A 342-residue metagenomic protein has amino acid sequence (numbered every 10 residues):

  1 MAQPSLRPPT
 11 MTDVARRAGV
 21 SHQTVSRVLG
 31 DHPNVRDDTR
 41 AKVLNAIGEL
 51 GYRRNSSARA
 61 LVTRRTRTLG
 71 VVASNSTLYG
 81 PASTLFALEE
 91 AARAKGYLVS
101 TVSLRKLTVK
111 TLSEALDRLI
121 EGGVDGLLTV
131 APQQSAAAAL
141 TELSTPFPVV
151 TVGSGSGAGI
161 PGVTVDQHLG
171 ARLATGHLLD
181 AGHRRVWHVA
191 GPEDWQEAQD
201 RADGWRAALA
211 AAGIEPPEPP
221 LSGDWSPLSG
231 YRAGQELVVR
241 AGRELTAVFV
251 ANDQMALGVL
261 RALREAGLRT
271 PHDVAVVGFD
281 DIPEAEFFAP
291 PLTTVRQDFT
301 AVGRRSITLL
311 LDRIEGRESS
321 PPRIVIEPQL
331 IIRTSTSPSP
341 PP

Functional and structural regions predicted by a protein language model:
M1-P9, T68-G176, D180: Alpha-helical recognition/docking segments in bacterial nutrient-uptake and carbohydrate-utilization systems
M1-R67, P340-P342: N-terminal helix-turn-helix DNA-binding module of bacterial transcription factors
T24-R27, L61-T77, A87, H177 (+1 more regions): Short beta-strand segments enriched in small/hydrophobic residues
D38, V150-V152, V165, V189 (+4 more regions): Generic beta-sheet signal
S56, S74-S83, V102-K110, V163-L173 (+5 more regions): Hinge/beta->alpha junction and helix N-cap segments in small-molecule ligand-binding domains
G123-A131, R185-A190, P220-L221, A241-N252 (+1 more regions): Periplasmic-binding protein-like
V239-P342: Flexible loop/turn connectors
